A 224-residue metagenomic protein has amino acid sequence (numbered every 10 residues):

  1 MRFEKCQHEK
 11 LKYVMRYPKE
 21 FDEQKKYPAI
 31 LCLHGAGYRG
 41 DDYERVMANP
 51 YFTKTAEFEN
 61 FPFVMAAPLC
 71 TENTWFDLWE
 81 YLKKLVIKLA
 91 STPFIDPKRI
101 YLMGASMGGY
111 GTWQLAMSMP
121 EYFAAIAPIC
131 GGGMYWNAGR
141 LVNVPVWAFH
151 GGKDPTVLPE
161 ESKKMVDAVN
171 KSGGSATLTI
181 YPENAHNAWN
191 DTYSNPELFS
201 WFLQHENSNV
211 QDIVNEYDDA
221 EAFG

Functional and structural regions predicted by a protein language model:
M1-A29, F63, A105, Y110 (+8 more regions): A domain-start/cap signature at the N-terminus of enzymes
E20-K25, T71-M107: Gly/Ser-rich "nucleophile elbow"/oxyanion-hole loop immediately N-terminal to the catalytic nucleophile in hydrolases
A29, L33-L82: Active-site machinery of serine-nucleophile hydrolases
E44-R45, L158-A168: Short alpha-helix in the alpha/beta-hydrolase fold that links the catalytic acid
I87-F94, K98-V142: Primarily recognizes the serine-hydrolase "nucleophile elbow" in alpha/beta-hydrolase and SGNH/GDSL folds
V142, W147-H150, D154: Short beta-strand/loop motif that positions the catalytic acidic residue of the alpha/beta-hydrolase fold
K153-L158, A188: Acidic catalytic loop of the alpha/beta-hydrolase fold
N184-T192: Catalytic histidine-centered segment of alpha/beta-hydrolase-like enzymes
